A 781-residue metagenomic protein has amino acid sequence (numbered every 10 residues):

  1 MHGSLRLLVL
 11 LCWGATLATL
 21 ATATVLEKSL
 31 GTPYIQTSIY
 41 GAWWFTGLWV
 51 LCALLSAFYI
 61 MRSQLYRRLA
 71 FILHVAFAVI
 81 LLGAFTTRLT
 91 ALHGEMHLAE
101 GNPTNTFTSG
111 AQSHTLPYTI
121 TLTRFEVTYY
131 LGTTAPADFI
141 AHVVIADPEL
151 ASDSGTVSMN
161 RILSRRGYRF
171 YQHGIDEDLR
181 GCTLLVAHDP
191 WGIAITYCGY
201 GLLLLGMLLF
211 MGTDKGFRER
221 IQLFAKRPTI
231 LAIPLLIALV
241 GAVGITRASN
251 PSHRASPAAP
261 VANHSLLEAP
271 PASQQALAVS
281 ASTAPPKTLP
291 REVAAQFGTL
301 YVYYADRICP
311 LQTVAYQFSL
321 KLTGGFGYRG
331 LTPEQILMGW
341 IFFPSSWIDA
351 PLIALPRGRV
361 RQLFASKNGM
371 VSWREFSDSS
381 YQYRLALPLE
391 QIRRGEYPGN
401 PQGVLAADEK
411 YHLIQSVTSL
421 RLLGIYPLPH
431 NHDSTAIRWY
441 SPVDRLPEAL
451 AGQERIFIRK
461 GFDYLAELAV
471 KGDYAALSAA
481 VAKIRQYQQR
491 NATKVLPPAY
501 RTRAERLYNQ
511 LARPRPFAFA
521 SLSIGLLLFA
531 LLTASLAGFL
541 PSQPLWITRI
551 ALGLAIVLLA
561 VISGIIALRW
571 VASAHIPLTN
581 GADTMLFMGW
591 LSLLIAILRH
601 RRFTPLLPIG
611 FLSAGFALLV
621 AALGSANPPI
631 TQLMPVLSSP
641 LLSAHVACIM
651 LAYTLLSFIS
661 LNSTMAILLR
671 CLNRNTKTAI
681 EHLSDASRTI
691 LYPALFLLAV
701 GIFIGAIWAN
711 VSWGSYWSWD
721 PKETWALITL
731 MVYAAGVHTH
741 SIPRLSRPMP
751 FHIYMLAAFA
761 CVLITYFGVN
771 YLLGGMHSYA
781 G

Functional and structural regions predicted by a protein language model:
M1-G781: Solvent-exposed, non-transmembrane regions of integral membrane proteins
